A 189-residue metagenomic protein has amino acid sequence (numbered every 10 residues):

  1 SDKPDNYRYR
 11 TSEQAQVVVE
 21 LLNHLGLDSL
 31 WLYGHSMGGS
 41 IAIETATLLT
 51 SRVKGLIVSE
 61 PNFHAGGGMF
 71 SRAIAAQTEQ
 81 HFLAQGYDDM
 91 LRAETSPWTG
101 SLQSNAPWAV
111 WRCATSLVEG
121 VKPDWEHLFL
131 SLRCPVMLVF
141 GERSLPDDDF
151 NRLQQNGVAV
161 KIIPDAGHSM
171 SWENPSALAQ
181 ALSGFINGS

Functional and structural regions predicted by a protein language model:
S1-Y33, Q180: Active-site loop/oxyanion-hole signature of alpha/beta-hydrolase fold enzymes
D2-Y7, G67-F70, D149-F150: Conserved catalytic-core motifs of eukaryotic protein kinase domains, centered on the activation segment
N23-S29, T50-S51, R133-C134: Active-site acidic short loop of glycosyltransferases
G34, G38-G39: Catalytic nucleophile loop
S40-L48, K54-Q85: Flexible "cap/lid" loop of the alpha/beta hydrolase fold
R52-V53, G157, A166: Core-facing hydrophobic residues within beta-strands of well-ordered domains
W108-I162: Conserved serine/cysteine hydrolase catalytic core
A166-A179: Catalytic histidine-centered segment of alpha/beta-hydrolase-like enzymes
